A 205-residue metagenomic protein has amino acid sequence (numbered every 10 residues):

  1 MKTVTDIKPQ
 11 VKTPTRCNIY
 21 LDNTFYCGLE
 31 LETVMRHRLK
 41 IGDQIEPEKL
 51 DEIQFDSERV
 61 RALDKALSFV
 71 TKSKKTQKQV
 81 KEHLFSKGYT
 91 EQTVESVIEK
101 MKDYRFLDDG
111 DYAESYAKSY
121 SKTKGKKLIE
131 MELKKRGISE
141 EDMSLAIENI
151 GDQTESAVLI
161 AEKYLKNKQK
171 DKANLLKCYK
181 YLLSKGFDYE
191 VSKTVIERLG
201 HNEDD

Functional and structural regions predicted by a protein language model:
M1-D205: An alpha-helical, amphipathic repeat domain used for nucleic-acid recognition, typified by the mTERF helical solenoid
